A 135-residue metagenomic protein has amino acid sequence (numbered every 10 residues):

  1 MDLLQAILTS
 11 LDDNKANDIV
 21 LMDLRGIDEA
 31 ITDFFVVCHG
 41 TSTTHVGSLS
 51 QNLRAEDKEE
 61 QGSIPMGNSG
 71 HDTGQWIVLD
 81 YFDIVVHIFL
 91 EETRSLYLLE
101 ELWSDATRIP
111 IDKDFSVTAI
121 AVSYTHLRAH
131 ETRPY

Functional and structural regions predicted by a protein language model:
M1-T32, T44-G47, Q51, A55: Ribosome large-subunit tunnel/peptidyl-transferase-proximal elements
V20-A30, P65-D83: Glycine/charge-rich, flexible interdomain linkers and switch-proximal surface loops that mediate coupling
F35, V78, V85-H87: Histidine-centered divalent-metal-coordination microenvironment in nucleic-acid enzymes
V37-H39: Short hydrophobic/aromatic beta-strand micro-patches that form the beta-sheet surface supporting nucleotide- or nucleic
T41-T44, Q51-W76, I88-E101: Acidic-enriched and Gly/Ser
E101-I109: Flexible glycine-rich active-site/ligand-binding loops centered on an Asp-His dyad
P110-V122: Intrinsically disordered, low-complexity mixed-charge segments
T125-P134: Conserved small/polar residues in nucleotide/adenosyl-binding loops
